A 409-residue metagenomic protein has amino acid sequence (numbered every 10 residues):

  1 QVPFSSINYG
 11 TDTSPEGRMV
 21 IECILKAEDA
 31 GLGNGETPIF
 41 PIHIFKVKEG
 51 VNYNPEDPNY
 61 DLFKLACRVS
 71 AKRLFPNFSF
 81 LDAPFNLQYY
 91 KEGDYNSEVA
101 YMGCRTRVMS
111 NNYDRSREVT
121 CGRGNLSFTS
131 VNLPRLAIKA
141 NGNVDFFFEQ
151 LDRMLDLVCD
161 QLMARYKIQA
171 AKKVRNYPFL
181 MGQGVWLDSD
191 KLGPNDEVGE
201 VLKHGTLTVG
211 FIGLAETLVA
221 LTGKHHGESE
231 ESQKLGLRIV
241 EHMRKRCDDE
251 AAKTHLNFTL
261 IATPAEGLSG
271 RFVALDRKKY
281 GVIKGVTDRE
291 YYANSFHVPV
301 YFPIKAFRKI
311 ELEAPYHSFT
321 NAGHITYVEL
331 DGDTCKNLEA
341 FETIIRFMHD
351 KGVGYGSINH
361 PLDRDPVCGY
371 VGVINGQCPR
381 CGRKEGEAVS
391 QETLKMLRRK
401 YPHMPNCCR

Functional and structural regions predicted by a protein language model:
Q1-K203, K224-H225, S229-L394: Conserved catalytic cores of very large enzyme subunits
Q1-S5, F211, K400-N406: Short intrinsically disordered, low-complexity coil segments enriched in acidic
L133, H204-T208, M404: Generic secondary-structure boundary/loop-capping signal
L207-A220, E241: Contiguous, well-ordered alpha-helical segments that form the cores/surfaces of helical PPI scaffolds
L221-E228, H403-C407: Glycine-rich phosphate/pyrophosphate-binding loops and their adjacent beta-strand/loop elements at enzyme active sites
E385-R409: Long insertion/accessory domains within large nucleic-acid-processing enzymes
